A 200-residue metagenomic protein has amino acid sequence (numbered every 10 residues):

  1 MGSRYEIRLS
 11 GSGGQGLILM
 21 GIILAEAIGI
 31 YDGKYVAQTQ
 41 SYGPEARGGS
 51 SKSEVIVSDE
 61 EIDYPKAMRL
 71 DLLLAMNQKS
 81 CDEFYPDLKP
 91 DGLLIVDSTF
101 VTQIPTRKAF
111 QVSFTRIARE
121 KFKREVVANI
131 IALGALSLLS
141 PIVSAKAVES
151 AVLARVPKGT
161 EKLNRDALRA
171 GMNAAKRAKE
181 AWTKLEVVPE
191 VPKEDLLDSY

Functional and structural regions predicted by a protein language model:
M1-Y200: Active-site cofactor/cluster-binding pocket
